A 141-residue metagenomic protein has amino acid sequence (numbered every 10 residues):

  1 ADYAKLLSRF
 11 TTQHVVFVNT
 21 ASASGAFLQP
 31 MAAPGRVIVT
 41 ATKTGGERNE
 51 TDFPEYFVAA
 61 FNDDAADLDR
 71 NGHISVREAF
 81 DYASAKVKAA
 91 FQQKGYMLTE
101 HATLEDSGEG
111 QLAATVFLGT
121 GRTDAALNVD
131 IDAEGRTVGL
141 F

Functional and structural regions predicted by a protein language model:
A1, D67-V76, K94-A125, V129-D130 (+1 more regions): Acidic, glycine-anchored loop motifs typical of Ca2+
A1-S22: Catalytic-core segments of thiol-dependent peptidases
V15-S107: Active-site-proximal C-terminal subdomain of hydrolase catalytic domains
L140-F141: Extended acidic, low-complexity intrinsically disordered regions
